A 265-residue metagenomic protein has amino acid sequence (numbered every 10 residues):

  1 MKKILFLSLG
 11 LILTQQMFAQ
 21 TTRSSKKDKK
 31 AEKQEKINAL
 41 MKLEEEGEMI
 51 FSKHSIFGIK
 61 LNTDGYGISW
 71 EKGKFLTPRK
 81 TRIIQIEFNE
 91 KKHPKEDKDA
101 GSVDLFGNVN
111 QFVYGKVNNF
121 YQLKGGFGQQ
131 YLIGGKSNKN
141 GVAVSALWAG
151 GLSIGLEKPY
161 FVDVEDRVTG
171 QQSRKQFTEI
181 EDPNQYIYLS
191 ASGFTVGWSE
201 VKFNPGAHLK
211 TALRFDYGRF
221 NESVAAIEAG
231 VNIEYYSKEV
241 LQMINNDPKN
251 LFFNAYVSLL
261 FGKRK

Functional and structural regions predicted by a protein language model:
M1-S25, V257-L259: Bacterial Sec-dependent N-terminal signal peptides
Q20-Q85: Short glycine/proline- and aromatic-enriched beta-strand/turn motifs that initiate or cap beta-hairpins
T22-E32, F127, N250-K265: Outer-membrane beta-barrel "beta-signal"
G47-K53, F75-R82, V117, I133-V144 (+2 more regions): Short loop/turn motifs that connect adjacent beta-strands in outer-membrane beta-barrel proteins
F51-S55, N62-Y66, K80-R82, N119-L123 (+4 more regions): Residues that define the transmembrane beta-barrel architecture of outer-membrane proteins
I59, I68-K74, G125-Y131, G150-I154 (+3 more regions): Residues on the lipid-exposed face of transmembrane beta-strands in outer-membrane beta-barrel proteins
F88-Q122, G128-K139: Outer-membrane beta-barrel translocator/channel fold
L147-I227, N232-I244, P248, F261-K263: Outer-membrane beta-barrel transmembrane domain signature
